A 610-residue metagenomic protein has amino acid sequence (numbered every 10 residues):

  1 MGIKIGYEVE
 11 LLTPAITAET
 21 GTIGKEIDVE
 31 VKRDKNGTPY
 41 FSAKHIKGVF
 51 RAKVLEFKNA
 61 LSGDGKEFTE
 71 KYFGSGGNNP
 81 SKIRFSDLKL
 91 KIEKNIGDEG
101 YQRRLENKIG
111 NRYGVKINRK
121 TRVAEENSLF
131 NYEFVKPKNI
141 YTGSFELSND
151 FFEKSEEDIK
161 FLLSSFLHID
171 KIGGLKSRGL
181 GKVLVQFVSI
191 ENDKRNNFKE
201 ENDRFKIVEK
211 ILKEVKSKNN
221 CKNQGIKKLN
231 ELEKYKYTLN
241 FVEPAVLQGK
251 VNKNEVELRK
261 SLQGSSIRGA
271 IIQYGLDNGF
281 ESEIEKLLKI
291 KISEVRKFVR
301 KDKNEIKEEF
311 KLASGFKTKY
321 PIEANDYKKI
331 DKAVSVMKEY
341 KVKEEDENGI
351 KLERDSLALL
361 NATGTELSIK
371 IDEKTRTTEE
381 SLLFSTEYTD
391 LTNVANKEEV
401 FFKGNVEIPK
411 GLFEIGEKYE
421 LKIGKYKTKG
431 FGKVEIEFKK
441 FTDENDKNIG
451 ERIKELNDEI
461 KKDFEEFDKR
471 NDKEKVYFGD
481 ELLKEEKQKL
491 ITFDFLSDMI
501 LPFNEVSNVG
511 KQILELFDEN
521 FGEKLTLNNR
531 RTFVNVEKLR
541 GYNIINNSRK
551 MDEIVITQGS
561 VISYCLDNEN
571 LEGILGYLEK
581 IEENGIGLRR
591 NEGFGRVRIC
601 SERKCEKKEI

Functional and structural regions predicted by a protein language model:
M1-I610: Conserved active-site/ligand-binding neighborhood in enzyme cores
